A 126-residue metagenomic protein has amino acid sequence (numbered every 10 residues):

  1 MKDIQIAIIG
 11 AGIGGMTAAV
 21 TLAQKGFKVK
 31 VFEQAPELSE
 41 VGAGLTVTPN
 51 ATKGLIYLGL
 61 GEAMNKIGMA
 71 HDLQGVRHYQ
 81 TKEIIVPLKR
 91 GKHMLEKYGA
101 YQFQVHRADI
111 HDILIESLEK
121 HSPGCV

Functional and structural regions predicted by a protein language model:
K2-I6, A23, N50-V126: Conserved N-terminal helical subregion
I6-I8, V29: Conserved hydrophobic helix-helix packing surfaces used for dimerization/oligomerization
G12: Glycine-rich NAD(P) Rossmann-fold beta1-alpha1 loop
G15-M16: N-terminal Rossmann-fold NAD(P) dinucleotide-binding loop
A23-A43: Glycine-rich FAD pyrophosphate-binding loop
E37-I56: Conserved N-terminal glycine-rich FAD pyrophosphate-binding loop of Rossmann-like flavoproteins
